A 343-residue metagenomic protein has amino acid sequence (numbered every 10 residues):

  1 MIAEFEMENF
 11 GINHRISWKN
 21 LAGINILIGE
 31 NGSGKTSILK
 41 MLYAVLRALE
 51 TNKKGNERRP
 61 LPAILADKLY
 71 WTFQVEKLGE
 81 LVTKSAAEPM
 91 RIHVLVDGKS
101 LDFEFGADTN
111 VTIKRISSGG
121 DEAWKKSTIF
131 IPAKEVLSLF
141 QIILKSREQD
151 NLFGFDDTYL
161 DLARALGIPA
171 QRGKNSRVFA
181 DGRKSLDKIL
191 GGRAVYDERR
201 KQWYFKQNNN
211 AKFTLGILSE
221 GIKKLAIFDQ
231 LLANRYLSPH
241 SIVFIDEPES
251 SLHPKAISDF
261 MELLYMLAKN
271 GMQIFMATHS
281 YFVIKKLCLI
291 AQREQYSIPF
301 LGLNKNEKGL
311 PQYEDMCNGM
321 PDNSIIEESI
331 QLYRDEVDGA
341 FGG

Functional and structural regions predicted by a protein language model:
M1-T51, Q207-G342: Switch/communication elements of ASCE P-loop NTPase nucleotide-binding domains
E4-E6, L46-H240, G309-G343: Phosphate-coordinating catalytic segments in nucleotide- and nucleic-acid-processing enzymes
